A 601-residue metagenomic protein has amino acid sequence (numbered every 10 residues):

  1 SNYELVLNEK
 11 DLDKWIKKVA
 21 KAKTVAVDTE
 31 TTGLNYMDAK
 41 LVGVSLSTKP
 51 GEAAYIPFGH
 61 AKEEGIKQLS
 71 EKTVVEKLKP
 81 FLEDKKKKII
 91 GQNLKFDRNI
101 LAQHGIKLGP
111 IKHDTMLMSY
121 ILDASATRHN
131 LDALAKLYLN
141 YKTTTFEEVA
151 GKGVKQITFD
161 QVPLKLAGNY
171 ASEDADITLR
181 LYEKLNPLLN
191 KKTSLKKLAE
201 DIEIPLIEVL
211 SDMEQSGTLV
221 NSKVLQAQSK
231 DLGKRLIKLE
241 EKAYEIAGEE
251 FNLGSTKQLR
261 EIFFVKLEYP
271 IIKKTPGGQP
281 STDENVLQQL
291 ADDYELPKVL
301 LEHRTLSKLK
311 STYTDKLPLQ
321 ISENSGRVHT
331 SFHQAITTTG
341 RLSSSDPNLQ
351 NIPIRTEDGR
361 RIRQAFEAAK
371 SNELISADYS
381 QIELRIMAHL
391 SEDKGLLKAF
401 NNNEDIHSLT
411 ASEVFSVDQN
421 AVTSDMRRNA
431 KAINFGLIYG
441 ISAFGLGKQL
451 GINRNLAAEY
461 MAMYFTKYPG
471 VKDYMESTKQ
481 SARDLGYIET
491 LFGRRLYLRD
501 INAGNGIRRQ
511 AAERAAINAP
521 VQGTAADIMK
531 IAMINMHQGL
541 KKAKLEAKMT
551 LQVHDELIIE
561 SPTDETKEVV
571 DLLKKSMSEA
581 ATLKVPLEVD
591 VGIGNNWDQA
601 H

Functional and structural regions predicted by a protein language model:
S1-E64, E83-K85, I89, A102 (+12 more regions): Conserved "right-hand" nucleotidyltransferase catalytic core of DNA-directed polymerases
T24, T31-K67, S376, E383-S416 (+2 more regions): Metal-dependent catalytic core segments for phosphate chemistry
Q68-K86: Short, basic/hydrophobic alpha-helical segments
D114, D174, L206-Q215, N221 (+4 more regions): Catalytic palm active-site di-aspartate
L117-I121: Long, compositionally biased intrinsically disordered terminal regions
I157-D160, E208, Q215, S322 (+5 more regions): Conserved catalytic core of nucleic-acid polymerases
N190-I202, L206, I528, A532-V553 (+1 more regions): Active-site palm subdomain of RNA-directed nucleic acid polymerases
K234, K238-E241, E245-K298, T466-R514 (+2 more regions): C-terminal polymerase-core module
